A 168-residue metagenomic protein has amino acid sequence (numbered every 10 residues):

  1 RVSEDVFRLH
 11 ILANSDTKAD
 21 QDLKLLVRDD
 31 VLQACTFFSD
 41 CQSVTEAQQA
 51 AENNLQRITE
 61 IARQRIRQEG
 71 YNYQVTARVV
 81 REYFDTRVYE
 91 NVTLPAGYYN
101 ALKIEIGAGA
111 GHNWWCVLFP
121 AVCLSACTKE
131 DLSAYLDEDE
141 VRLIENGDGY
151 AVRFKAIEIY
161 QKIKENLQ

Functional and structural regions predicted by a protein language model:
R1-V2: Membrane-interface motif at the C-terminal end of an N-terminal transmembrane signal
D5-L55: Early exported N-terminus immediately downstream of N-terminal targeting peptides
V6-L12, Q74-R78, A101-E105, W115-V117 (+1 more regions): Soluble periplasmic/extracytoplasmic beta-strand elements of cell-envelope proteins
L12-D16, V80-E82, G107-G109, F119-V122: Solvent-exposed coil/turn segments that connect beta secondary-structure elements in extracytoplasmic/periplasmic
K18-D20, T86, N113, S125: Intrinsically disordered, low-complexity acidic/polar segments
T45-T86: Amphipathic, coiled-coil-like alpha-helical scaffolding segments used for oligomerization/assembly
V92-Y150: Soluble extracytoplasmic domains of inner/organellar membrane proteins
Y150-Q168: Short flanking/linker segments adjacent to small metal-binding domains or redox-active Cys/His motifs
